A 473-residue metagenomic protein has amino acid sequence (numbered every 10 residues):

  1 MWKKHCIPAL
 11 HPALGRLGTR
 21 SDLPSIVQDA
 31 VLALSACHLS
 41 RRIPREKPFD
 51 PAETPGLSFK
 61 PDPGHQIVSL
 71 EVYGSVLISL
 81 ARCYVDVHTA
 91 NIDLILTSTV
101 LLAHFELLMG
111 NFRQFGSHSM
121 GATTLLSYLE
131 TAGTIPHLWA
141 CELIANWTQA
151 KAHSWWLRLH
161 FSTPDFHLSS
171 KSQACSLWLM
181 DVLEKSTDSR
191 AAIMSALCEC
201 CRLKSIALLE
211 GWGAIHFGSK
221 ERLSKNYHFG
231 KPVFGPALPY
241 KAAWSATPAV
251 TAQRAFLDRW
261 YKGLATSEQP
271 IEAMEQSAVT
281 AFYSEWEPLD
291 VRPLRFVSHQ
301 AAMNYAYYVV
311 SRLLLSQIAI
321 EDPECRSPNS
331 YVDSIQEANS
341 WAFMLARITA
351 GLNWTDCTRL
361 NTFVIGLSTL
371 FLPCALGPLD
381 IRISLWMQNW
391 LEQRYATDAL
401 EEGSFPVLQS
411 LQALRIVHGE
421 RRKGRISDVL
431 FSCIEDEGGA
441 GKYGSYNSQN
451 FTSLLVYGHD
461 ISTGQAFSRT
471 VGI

Functional and structural regions predicted by a protein language model:
M1-P24, Q28-L32, E46-P248, A252 (+2 more regions): Intrinsically disordered, low-complexity acidic/Ser/Thr-rich segments used as protein-protein interaction/activation
M1-R20, I43-P44, A52-E53, W155 (+3 more regions): Intrinsically disordered, low-complexity regulatory regions with latent secondary structure
S35, L80-C83, V87, L126-L129 (+5 more regions): Alpha-helical junction/boundary sensor with strong preference for TPR arrays
A36, S40, L80, H104-L107 (+3 more regions): Specific register positions within alpha-helical solenoid repeats of the TPR/Sel1-like families, i.e., one
C37, L101-H104, L108, T124 (+7 more regions): Positions within ordered alpha-helical repeat solenoids
G56-P63, E324-N329, W354: Boundary/linker elements of alpha-helical solenoid repeat scaffolds
Q66, L70-A81, G116-L126, A243-K262 (+5 more regions): Hydrophobic core segments within long, regular secondary-structure runs in both alpha- and beta-rich folds
A90-V100, I271-I320, C357-L385, N389-E392 (+1 more regions): Amphipathic alpha-helical protein-interaction segments enriched in hydrophobic
